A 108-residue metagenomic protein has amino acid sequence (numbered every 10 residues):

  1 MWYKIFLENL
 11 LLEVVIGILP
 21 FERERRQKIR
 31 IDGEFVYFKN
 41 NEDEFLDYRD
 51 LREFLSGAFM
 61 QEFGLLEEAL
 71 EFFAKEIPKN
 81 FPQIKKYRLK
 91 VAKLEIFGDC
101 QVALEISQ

Functional and structural regions predicted by a protein language model:
M1-Q108: N-terminal, polar/charged subdomain of small-to-medium soluble alpha/beta proteins
